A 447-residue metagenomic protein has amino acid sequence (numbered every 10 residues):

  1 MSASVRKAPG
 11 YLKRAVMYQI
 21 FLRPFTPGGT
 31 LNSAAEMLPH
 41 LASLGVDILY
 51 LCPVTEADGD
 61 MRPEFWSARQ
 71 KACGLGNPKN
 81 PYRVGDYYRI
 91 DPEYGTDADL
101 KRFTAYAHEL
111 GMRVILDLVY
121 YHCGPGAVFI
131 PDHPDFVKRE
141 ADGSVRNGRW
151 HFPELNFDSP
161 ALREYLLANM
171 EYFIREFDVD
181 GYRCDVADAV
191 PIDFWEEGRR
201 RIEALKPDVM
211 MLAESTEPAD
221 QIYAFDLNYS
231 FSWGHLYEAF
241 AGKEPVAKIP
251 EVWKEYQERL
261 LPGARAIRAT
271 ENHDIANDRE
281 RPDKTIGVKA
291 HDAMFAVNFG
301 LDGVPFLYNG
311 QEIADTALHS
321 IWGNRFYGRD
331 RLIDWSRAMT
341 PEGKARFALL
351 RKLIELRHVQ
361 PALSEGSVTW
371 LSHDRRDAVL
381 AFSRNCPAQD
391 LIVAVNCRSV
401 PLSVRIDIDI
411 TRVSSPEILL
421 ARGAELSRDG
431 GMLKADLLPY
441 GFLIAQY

Functional and structural regions predicted by a protein language model:
A3-V16, L22-D47, P53-F177, E197-K206 (+1 more regions): Substrate-binding/active-site clefts of carbohydrate-active enzymes
A8-L12, G59, P63, E251 (+2 more regions): Loop/helix patches that line or flank the sugar-binding groove of alpha-linked glycan CAZymes
A15-Q19, I48, R113-I115, V179-R183 (+4 more regions): Structural preference for beta-strand elements that scaffold enzyme active sites
I20, L41, L51, Y87 (+10 more regions): Conserved, mostly hydrophobic/aromatic
Y50-M61, D117-G126, D185-P191, E214-A219 (+2 more regions): Short, solvent-exposed turn/loop segments enriched in Gly/Ser/Thr/Pro and often Arg
R175, D185-A266, A314-K352, P361 (+1 more regions): Active-site-proximal helices and loops of the catalytic beta/alpha 8
E417-M432: Solvent-exposed beta-strand/loop surfaces of large extracellular or lumenal domains
D429-Y447: C-terminal beta-strand-rich structural cap/linker in extracellular carbohydrate-active enzymes
